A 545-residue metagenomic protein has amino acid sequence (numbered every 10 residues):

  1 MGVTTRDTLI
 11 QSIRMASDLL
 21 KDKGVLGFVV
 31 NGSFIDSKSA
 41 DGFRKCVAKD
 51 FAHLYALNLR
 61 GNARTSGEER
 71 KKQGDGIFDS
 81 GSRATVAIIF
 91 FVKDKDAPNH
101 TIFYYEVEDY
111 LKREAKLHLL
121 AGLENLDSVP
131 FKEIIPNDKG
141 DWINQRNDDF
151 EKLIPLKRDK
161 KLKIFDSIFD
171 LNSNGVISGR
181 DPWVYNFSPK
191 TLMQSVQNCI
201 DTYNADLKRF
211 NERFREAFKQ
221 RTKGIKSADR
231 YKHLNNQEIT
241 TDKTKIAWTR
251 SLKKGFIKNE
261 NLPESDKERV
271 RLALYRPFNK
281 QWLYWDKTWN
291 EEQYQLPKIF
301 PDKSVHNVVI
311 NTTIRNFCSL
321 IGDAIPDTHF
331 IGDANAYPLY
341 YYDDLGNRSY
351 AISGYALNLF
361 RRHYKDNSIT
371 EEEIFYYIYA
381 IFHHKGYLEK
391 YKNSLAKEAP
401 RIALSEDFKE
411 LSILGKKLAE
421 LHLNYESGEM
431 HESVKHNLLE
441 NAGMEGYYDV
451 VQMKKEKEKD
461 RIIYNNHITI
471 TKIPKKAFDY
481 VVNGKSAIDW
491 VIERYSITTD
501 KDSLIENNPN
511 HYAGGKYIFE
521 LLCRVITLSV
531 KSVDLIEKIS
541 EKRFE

Functional and structural regions predicted by a protein language model:
M1-D18: Glycine-rich S-adenosyl-L-methionine
M15-E545: Sequence-level detector for compositionally biased, low-complexity segments
